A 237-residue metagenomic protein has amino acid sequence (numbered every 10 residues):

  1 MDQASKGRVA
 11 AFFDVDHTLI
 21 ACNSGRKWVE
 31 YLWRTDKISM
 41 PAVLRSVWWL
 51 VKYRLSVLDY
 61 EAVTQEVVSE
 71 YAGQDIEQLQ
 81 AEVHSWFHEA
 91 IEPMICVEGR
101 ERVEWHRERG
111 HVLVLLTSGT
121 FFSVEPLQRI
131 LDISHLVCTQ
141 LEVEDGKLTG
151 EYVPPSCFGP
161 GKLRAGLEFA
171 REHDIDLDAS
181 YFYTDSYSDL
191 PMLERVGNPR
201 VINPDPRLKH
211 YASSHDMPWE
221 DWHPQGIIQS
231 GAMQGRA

Functional and structural regions predicted by a protein language model:
M1-L55: Active-site neighborhood of HAD-like aspartate-dependent phosphohydrolases
M1-Q3, G7-R8, A81, H88-A237: C-terminal cap/substrate-recognition subdomain and adjoining C-terminal extension of metal-dependent phosphatase-like
F12-F13, Y31, Y53, Y71 (+3 more regions): Aromatic side chains
V15, E77, A237: Catalytic cores of transferase enzymes with a strong primary signal for eukaryotic protein kinases
D16-L19, R34, R54, E70 (+4 more regions): Short N-terminal micro-motifs specific to bacterial/archaeal maturation and metal-cluster initiation sites
I20-A21, K52, V68-A72, E125 (+2 more regions): Amphipathic alpha-helical interaction elements
S24-G25, K37-W105: A metal-dependent, Asp-based hydrolase signature
V29-E30, V68, G197: Amphipathic alpha-helical segments within well-ordered protein domains
